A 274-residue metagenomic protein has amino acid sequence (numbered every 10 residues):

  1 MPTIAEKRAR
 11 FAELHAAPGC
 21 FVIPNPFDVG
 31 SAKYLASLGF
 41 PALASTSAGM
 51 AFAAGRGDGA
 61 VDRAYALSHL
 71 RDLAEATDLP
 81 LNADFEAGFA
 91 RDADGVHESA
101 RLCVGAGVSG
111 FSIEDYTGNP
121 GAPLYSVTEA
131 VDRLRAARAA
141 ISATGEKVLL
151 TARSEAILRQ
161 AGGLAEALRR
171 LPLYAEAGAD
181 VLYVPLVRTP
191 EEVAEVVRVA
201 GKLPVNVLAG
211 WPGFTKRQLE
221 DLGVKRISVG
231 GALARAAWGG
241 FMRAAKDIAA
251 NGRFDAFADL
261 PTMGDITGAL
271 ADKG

Functional and structural regions predicted by a protein language model:
P2-I4, F11, G231-G274: Extended, intrinsically disordered, low-complexity segments
P2-V229, A236-W238, M242: Alpha/beta enzyme core
